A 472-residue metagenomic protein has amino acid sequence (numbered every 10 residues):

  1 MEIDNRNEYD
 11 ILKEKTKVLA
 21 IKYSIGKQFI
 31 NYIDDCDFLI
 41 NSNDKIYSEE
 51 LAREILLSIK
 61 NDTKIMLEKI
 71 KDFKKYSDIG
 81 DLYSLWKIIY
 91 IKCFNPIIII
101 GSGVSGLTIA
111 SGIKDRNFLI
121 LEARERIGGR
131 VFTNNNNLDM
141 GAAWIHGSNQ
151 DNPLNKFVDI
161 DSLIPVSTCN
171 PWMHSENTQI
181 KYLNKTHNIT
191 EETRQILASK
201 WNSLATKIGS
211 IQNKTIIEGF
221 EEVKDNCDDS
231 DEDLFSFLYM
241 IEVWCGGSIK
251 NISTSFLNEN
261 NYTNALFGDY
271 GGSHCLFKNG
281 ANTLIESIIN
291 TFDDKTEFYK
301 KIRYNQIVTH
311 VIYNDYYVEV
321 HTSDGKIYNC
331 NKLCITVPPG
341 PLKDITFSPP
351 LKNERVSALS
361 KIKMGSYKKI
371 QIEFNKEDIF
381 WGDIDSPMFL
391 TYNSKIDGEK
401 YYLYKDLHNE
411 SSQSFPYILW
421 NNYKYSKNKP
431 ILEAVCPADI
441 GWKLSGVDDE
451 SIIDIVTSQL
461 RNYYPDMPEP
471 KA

Functional and structural regions predicted by a protein language model:
M1-I3, C36-Y47: Extended non-catalytic scaffold regions that mediate assembly and binding in large macromolecular machines
E8, E14, D37-F38, K64 (+1 more regions): FAD-dinucleotide binding site
E8-I25: Short terminal alpha-helical segments
T16-A20, I33-S42, I55-L56, K69-F73: Leucine-/aliphatic-rich long alpha-helical segments
A20, I25, L51-I59, I79-I89: Extended low-polarity, hydrophobic cluster-rich segments
S24-F29, D44-I46, M66, K74-I79: Charged, low-complexity interaction regions
Q28-N31, Y47-E50, R303: Alpha-helix N-cap and coil->helix boundary residues
I30-I33, K60: Heptad-repeat amphipathic alpha-helical coiled-coil interaction surface used for oligomerization/assembly
